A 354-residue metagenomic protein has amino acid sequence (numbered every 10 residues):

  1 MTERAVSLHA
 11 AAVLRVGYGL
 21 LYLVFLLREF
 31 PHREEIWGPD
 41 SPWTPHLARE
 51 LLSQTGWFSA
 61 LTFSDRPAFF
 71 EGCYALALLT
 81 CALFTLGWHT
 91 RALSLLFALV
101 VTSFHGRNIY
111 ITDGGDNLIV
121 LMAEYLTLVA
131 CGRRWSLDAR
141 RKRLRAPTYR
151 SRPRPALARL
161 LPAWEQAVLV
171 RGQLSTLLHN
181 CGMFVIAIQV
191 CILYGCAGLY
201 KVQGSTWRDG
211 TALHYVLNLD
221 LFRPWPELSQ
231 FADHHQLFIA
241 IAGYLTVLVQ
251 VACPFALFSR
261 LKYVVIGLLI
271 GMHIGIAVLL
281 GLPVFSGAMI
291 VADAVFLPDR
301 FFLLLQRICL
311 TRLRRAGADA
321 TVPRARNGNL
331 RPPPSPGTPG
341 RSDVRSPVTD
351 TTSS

Functional and structural regions predicted by a protein language model:
M1-S354: Alpha-helical membrane-anchoring segments
